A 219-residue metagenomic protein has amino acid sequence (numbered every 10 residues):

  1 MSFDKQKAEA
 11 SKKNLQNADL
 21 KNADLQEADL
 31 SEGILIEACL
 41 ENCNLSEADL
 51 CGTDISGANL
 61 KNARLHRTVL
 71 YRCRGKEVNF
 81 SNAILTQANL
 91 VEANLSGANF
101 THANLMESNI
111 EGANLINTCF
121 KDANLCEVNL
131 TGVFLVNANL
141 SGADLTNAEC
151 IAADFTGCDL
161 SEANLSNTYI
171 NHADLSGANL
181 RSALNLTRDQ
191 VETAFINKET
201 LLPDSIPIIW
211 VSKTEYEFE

Functional and structural regions predicted by a protein language model:
M1-E219: Tandem repeat scaffolds
